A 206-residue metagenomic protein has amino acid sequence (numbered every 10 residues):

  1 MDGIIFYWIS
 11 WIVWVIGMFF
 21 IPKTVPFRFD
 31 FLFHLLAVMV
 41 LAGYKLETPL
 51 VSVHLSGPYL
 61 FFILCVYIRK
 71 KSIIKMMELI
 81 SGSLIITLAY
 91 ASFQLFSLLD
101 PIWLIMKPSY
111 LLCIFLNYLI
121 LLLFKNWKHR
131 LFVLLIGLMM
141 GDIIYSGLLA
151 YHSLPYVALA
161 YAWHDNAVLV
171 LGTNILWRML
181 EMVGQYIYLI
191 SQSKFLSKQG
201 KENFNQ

Functional and structural regions predicted by a protein language model:
M1-W11, K45-Y59, P101-L111: Structural signature of hydrophobic alpha-helical transmembrane segments
D2-S10, F124-Q206: C-terminal transmembrane helix-loop-helix hairpin of multi-pass membrane proteins
F6-P26: N-terminal signal-anchor/start-transfer transmembrane helix
W11-M18, H34-G43, Y59-V66, T87-L88 (+1 more regions): Hydrophobic, membrane-inserted alpha-helices
F19-D30, Y67-L79, K125: Membrane-interface helix-boundary motifs at transmembrane edges
Y44-F93: A glycine-rich, hydrophobic loop/mini-helix early in the fold
P58-R69, S92-I105, G147-V157: Juxtamembrane/disordered regions of integral membrane proteins
S72-M140: Membrane-proximal helix-loop-helix units in multi-pass membrane proteins
